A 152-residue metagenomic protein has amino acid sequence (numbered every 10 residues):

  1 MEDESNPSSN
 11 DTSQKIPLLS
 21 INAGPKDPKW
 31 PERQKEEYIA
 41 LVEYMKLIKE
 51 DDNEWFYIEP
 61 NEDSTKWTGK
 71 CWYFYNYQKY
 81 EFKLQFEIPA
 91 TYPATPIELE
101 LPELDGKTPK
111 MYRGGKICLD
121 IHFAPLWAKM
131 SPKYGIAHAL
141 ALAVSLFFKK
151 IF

Functional and structural regions predicted by a protein language model:
M1-E81, T91-F152: UBC/E2-like fold recognition across ubiquitin and ubiquitin-like conjugation systems, capturing catalytically active
I88: Short beta-strand-loop-alpha-helix junction that forms the active-site gateway of nucleic-acid-processing nucleases
